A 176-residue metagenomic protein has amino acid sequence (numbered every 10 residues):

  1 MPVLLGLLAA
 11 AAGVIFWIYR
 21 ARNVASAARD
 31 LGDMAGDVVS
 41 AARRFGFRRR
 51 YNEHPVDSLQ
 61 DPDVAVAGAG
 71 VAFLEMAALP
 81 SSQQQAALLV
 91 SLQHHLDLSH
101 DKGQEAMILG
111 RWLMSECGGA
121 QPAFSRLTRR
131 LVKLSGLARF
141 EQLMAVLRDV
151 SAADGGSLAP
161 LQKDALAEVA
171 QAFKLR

Functional and structural regions predicted by a protein language model:
M1-V71, S82-R176: Small-residue-enriched hydrophobic alpha-helices in membranes
